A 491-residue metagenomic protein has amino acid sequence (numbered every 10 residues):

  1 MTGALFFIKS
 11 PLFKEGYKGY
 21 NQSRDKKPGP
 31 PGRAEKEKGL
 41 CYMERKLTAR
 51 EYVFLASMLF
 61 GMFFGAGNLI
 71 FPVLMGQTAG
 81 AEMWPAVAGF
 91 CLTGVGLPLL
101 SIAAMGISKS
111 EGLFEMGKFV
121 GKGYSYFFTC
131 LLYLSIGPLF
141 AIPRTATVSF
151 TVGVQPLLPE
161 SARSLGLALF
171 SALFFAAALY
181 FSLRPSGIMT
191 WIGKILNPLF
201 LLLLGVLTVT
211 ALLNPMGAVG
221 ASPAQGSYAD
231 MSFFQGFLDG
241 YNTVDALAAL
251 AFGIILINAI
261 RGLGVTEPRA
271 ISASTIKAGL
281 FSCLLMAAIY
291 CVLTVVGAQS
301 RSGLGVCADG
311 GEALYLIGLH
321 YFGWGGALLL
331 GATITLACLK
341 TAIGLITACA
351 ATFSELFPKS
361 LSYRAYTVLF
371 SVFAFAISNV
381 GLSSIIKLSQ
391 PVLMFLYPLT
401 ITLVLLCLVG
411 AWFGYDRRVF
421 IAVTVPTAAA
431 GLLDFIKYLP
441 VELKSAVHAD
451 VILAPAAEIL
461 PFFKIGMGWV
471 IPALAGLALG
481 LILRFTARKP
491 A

Functional and structural regions predicted by a protein language model:
V53-F64, T210-G217, G226-L293, G326-T341 (+2 more regions): Hydrophobic, membrane-embedded alpha-helices of multi-pass small-molecule transporters
G96, L100-S101, L199-A211, A248 (+3 more regions): Selective recognition of specific alpha-helical transmembrane segments in multi-pass small-molecule
I107-E111, E115, L173-L196, G262-V265 (+2 more regions): Membrane-water interface regions at transmembrane-helix termini and the short interhelical loops of multi-pass membrane
G112-K118, I289-L339, E355, P391: TM-loop-TM module centered on a large, flexible mid-protein loop between adjacent transmembrane helices in multi-pass
P138, I142, L201-Y228, A246-L247 (+5 more regions): Hydrophobic alpha-helical segments and their helix-loop junctions in multi-pass secondary transporters
S182-A211, S389-I401, F420-A430: Membrane-interface loop-to-helix entry segments
R184-I195, F233-G236, L256-L285, G303-Y315 (+1 more regions): Hydrophobic, small-residue-rich membrane helices and short re-entrant helix-turn-helix hairpins that build
N214, D416, A422-A491: A generic transmembrane alpha-helix motif of multi-pass inner-membrane proteins
